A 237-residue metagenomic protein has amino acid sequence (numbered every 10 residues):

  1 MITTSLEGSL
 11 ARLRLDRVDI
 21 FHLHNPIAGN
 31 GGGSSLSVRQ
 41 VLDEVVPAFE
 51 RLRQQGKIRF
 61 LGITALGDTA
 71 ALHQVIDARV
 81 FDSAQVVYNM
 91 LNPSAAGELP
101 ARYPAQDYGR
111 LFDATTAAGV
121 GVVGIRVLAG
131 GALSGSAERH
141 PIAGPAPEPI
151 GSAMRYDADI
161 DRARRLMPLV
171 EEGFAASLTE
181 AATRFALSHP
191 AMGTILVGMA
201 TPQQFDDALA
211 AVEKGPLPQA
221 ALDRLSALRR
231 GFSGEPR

Functional and structural regions predicted by a protein language model:
M1-S5: Glycine-rich anion/phosphate-binding loops
L10-S35: Active-site groove signature of glycoside hydrolases
P26-P236: Beta/alpha (TIM)-barrel catalytic core signal, keyed to glycine-rich beta->alpha loops juxtaposed to Asp/Glu that bind
